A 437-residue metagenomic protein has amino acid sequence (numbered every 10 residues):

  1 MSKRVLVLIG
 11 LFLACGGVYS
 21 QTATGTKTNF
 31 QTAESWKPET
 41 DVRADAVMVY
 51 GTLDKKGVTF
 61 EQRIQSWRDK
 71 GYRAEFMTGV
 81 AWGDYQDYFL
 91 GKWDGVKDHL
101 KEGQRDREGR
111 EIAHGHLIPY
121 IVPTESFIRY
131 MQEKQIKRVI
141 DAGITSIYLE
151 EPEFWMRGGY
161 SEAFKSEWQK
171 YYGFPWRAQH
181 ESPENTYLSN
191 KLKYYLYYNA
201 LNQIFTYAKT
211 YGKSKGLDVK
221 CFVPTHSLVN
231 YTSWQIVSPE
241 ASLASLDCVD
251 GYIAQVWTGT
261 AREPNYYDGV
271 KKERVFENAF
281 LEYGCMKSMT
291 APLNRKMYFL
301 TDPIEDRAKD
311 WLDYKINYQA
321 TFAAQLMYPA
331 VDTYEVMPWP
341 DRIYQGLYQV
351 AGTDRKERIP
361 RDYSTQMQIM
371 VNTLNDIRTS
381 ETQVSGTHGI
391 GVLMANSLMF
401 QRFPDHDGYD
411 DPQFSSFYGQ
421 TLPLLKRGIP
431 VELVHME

Functional and structural regions predicted by a protein language model:
V5-A14: Sec-dependent N-terminal signal peptides
V18-S20: Boundary at the C-terminal end of the N-terminal hydrophobic targeting segment
T22-A33, E75-G79, Y148-P152, Y187-V237 (+3 more regions): Aromatic-lined carbohydrate-recognition surfaces of secreted/lumenal glycan-active proteins
T22-E34, G115-Y130, D306-I316: Active-site mouth loops of central-metabolism enzymes
T24-K70, E75, K134-I147, S245-Y252 (+2 more regions): Catalytic domains of carbohydrate-active enzymes, especially glycoside hydrolases
T40-R43, E150, C221-G419, L425: Hydrophobic targeting/anchoring helices
F76, V80-A142, W176-Y194, N202-T206: Active-site-adjacent "subsite" loops/lids of carbohydrate-active enzymes
E150-N185, H226-N230: Active-site-proximal loop/short-helix segments that contain or immediately flank catalytic acid/base residue(s)
